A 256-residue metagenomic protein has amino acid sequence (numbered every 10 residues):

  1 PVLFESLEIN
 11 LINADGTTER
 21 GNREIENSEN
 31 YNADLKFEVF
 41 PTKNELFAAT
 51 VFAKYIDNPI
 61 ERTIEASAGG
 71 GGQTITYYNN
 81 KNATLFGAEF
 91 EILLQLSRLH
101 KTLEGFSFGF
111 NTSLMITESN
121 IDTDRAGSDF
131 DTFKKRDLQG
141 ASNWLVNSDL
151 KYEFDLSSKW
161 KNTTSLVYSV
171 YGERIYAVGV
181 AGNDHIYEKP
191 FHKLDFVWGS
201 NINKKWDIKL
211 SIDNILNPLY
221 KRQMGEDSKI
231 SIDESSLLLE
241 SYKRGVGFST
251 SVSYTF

Functional and structural regions predicted by a protein language model:
P1-A48, A53-I56, A66-L96, Q139-W144 (+2 more regions): Outer-membrane beta-barrel signature, preferentially recognizing the C-terminal barrel domain of Gram-negative
L3-N10, G16-T18, P59-A66, T102-E104 (+3 more regions): Outer-membrane beta-barrel translocator domains and adjoining extracellular loop/strand segments of Gram-negative
E29, V39-K43, Y55, L94-T102 (+5 more regions): Outer-membrane beta-barrel strand-turn architecture
L35-V39, A88-L94, F110, S148-Y152 (+4 more regions): Residues on the lipid-exposed face of transmembrane beta-strands in outer-membrane beta-barrel proteins
L46-I56, T74-R174: Gram-negative outer-membrane beta-barrel transporters
A66-A68, S157-K159, K209: Flexible glycine-rich, low-complexity coil/linker segments exposed to the extracellular/periplasmic environment
F106, S169-V178, G199-F256: C-terminal beta-signal and adjacent terminal beta-strands/loops of Gram-negative outer-membrane beta-barrel proteins
A181-Y187, D195-G199, L238: Short, glycine/charged-rich beta-strand-loop motifs at protein surfaces that mediate ligand recognition and catalysis
